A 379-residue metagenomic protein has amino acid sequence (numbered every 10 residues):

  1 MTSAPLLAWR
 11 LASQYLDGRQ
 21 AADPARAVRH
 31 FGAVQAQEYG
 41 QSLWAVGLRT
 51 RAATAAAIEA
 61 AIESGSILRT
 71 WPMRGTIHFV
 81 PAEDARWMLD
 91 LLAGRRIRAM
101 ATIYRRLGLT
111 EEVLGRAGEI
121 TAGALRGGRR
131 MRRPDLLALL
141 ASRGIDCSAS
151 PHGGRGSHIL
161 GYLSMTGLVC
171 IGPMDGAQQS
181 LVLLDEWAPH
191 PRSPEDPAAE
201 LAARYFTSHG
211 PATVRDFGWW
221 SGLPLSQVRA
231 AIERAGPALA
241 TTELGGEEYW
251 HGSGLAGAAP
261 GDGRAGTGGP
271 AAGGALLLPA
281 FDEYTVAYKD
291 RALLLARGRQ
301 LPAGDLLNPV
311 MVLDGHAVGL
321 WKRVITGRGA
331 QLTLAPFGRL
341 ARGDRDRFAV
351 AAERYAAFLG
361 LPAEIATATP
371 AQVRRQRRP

Functional and structural regions predicted by a protein language model:
M1-D146, L294, G298, Q331 (+1 more regions): Phosphate-backbone binding and catalysis cores of DNA-processing enzymes
E63-P72, T76-I77, M165-M174, G236-L244 (+1 more regions): A short, conserved structural fragment
F79-A85, D175-R192, E248-R264: Short, cationic-aromatic polyanion-contact patches
L89-I103, D185-R204, S208, D262 (+3 more regions): Short, amphipathic alpha-helical interaction segments positioned at domain boundaries
L114-A122, R133, G156, E195-E200 (+1 more regions): Short, leucine-enriched amphipathic alpha-helices that occur as contiguous helical runs
H152-A231: Loop-centered beta-sheet repeat module
A238-G298: Non-catalytic regulatory appendages
Q300-P379: Glycine-rich, small/acidic residue-mixed loop/short-helix segments
